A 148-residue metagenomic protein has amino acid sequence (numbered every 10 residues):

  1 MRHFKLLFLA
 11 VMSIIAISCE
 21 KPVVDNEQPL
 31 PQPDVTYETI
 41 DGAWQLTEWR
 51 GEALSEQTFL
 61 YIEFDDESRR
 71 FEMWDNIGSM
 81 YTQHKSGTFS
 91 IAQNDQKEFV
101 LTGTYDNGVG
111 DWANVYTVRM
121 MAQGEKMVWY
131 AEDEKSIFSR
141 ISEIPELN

Functional and structural regions predicted by a protein language model:
M1-I17: Sec-dependent bacterial lipoprotein signal peptides
A16-T39, R140-S142, E146-N148: Bacterial Sec-dependent N-terminal signal peptides
T39-Q45, S68-E72, N94-T102, A122-V128: Short, hydrophobic/aromatic-rich segments at coil-to-beta transitions
I40-S68, T102-W112: Short, solvent-exposed loop/hinge segments that bridge or flank secondary-structure elements
T47, W74-N76, E132, R140-I141: Predominantly extracellular/luminal cell-surface or secreted proteins
L54-F99: N-terminal glycine/threonine-rich, aromatic-flanked beta-hairpin/loop signature
E98-N148: Beta-sheet ligand-binding and adhesion/scaffold domains
